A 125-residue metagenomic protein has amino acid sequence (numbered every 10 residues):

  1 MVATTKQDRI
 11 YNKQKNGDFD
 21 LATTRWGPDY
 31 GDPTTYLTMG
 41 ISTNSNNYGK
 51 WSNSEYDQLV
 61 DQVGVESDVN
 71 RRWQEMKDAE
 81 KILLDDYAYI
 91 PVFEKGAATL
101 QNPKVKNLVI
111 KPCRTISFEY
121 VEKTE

Functional and structural regions predicted by a protein language model:
M1-I41: Periplasmic binding protein-like
V2, K6, R25, N47-E55 (+1 more regions): Extracytoplasmic/periplasmic, Sec-exported soluble proteins
Q7, K15, W26, D32 (+5 more regions): A general marker of short, structured functional hotspots
Q7, Y11, K15, T34 (+3 more regions): Extracytoplasmic/secreted envelope proteins and their assembly/folding machinery, especially bacterial periplasmic
K13-G17, T38-V65, E94-E125: Short, solvent-exposed loop/beta-turn-alpha elements that line the ligand-binding surface or hinge of extracytoplasmic
A22, D32-P33, N47-K50, M76 (+1 more regions): Short secondary-structure boundary micro-motifs
A22-R25, S67-N102: Bilobed periplasmic-binding protein-like "clamshell/Venus-flytrap" ligand-binding domains
